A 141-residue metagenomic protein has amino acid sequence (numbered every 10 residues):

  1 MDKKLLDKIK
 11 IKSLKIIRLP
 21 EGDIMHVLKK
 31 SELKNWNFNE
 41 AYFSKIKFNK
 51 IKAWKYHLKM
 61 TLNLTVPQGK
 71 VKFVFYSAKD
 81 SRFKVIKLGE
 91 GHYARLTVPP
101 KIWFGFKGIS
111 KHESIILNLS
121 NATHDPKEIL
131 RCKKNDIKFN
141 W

Functional and structural regions predicted by a protein language model:
M1-R95, I109-W141: Non-catalytic, conserved peripheral segments adjacent to functional cores
F104: Glycine-centered loop/turn positions within well-structured domains that cap or flank conserved ligand/cofactor-binding
